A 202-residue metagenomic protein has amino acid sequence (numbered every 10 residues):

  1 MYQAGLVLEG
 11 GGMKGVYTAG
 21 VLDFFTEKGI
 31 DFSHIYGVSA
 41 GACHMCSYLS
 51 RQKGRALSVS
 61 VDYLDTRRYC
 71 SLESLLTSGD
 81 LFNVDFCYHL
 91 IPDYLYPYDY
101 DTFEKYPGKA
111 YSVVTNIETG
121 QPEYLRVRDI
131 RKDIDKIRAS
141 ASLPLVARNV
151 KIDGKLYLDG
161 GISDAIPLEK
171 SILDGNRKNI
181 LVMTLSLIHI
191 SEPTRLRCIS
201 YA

Functional and structural regions predicted by a protein language model:
M1-V38, C46-S191, R195: Patatin-like phospholipase
